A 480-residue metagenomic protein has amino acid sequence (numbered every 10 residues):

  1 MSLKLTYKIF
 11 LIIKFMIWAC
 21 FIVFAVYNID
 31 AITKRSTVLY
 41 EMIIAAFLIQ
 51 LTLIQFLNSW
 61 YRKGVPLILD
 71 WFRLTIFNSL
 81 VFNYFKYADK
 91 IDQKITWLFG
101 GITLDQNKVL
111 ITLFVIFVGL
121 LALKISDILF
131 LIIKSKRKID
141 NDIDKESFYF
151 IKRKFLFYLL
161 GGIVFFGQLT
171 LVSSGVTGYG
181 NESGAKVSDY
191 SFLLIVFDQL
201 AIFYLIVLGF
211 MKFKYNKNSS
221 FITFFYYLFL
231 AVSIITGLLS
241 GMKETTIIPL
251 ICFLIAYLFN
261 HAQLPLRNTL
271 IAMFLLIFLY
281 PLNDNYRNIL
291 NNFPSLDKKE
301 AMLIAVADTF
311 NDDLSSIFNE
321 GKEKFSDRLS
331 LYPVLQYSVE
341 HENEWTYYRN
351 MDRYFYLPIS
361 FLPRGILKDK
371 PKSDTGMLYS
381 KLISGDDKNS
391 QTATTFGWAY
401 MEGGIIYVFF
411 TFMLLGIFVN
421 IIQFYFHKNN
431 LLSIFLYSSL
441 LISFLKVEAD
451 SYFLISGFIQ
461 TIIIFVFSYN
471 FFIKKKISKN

Functional and structural regions predicted by a protein language model:
M1-D142, L250-L258, A262-F278, T461-F465: N-terminal "leader" segments that precede or initiate the main folded domain
A19-C20, A45-I49, F114-A122, F197-L205 (+2 more regions): Hydrophobic alpha-helical transmembrane segments
A19-Y27, L74-Y87, G162-L171, L228-G237 (+2 more regions): Aromatic-anchored segments of alpha-helical transmembrane domains
F21-F24, F203-L208, Y226-I235, I251-A256 (+3 more regions): Hydrophobic, membrane-inserted alpha-helices
N28, R35-S36, I202-F203, Y227 (+3 more regions): Membrane-embedded transmembrane-helix bundle of lipid-linked glycan/lipid transferases
W97-G101, I128-F293: Membrane-embedded catalytic interface detector for glycan/lipid assembly enzymes
L238-G241, G385-N480: Hydrophobic alpha-helical segments
L270-P371: Aromatic-rich transmembrane-lumenal/periplasmic boundary elements in polytopic membrane proteins
